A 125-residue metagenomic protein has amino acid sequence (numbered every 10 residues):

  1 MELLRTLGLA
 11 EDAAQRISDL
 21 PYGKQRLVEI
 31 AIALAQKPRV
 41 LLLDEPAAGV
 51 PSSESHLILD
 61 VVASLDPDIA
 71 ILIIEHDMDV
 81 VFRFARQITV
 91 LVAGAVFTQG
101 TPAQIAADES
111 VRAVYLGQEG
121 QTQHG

Functional and structural regions predicted by a protein language model:
M1-G125: Glycine-rich phosphate-binding loops of nucleotide-dependent enzymes
